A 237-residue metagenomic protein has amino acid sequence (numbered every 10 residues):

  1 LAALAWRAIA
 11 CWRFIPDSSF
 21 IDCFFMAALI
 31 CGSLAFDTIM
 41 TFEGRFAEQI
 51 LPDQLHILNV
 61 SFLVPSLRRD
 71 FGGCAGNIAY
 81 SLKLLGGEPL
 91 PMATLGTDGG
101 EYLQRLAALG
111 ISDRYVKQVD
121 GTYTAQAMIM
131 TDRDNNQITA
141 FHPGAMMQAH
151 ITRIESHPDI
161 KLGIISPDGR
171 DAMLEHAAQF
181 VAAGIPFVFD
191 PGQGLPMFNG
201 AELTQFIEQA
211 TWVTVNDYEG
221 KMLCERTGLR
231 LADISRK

Functional and structural regions predicted by a protein language model:
I21-L90, E101-Q104: Glycine-rich phosphate/adenosyl-contacting loop at the front of the ribokinase-like
M92-T97, R114-T124, S235-K237: Beta-strand->loop->alpha-helix junctions that form or flank phosphate-binding loops in nucleotide-handling enzymes
D98-L109, I129-M130, R153: Active-site-proximal loop->helix
R114-V119, A127-D171: Conserved phosphate-binding/catalytic loop of the ribokinase/pfkB sugar-kinase fold
E175, V181-V188, Q193-K237: Conserved phosphate/ATP/ADP-binding segment of small-molecule kinases
